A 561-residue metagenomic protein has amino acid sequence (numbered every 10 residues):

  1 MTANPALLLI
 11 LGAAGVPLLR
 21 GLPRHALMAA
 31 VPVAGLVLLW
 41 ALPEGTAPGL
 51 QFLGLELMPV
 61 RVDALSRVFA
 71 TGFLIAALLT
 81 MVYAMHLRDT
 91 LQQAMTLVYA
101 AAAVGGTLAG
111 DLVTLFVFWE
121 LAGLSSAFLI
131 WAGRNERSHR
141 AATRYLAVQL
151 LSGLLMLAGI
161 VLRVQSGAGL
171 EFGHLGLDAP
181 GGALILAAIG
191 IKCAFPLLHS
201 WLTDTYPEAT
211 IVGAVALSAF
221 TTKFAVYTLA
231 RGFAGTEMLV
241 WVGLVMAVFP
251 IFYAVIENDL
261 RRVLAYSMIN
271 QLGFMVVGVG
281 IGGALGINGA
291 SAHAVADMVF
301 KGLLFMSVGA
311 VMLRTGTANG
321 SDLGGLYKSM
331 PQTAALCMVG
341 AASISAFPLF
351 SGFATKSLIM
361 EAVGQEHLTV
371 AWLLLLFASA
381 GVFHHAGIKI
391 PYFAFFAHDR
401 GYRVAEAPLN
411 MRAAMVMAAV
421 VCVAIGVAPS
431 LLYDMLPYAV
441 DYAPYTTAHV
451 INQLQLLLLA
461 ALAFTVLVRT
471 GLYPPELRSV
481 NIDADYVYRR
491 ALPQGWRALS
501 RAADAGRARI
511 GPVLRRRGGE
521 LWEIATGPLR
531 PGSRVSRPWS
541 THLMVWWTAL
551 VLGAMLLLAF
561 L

Functional and structural regions predicted by a protein language model:
M1-A94, A168-H174, S200, D483-Y486 (+3 more regions): Transmembrane helix-loop-helix hairpins at membrane boundaries of multipass inner-membrane proteins
G21-V31, T143-L146, K328-L336, A405-A418 (+1 more regions): Alpha-helical transmembrane segments and their helix-start/interface "positive-inside/aromatic belt" motifs in integral
L53-F69, L175-G182, A362-L374, P444-I451: Short aromatic-rich membrane-water interface segments that cap or initiate transmembrane helices in multi-pass membrane
V62-F73, A188-I189, W372-G381, H449-T465: Hydrophobic alpha-helical transmembrane segments
L79-T90, A100-L115, S125-N410, V427: Hydrophobic transmembrane alpha-helices and their helix-loop junctions in integral membrane proteins
S343-L358, A419-V440, R509-L521, A554-A559: Alpha-helical transmembrane segments and their membrane-interface junctions in multi-pass membrane proteins
A407-A460: Hard-cation-handling environments
L436-V450, L472-L561: Aromatic-capped, Gly/Pro-kinked transmembrane alpha-helices
